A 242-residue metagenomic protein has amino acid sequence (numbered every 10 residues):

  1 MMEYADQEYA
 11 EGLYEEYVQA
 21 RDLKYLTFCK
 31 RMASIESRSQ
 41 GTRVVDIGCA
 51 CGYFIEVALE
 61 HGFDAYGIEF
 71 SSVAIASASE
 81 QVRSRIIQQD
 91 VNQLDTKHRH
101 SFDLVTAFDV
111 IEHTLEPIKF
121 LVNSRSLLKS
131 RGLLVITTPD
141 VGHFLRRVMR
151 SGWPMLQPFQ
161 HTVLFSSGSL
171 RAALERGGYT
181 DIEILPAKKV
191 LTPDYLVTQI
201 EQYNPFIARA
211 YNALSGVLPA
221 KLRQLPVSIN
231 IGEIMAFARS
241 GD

Functional and structural regions predicted by a protein language model:
M1-F108, I118-V122, P186-K189, T198-Q202 (+2 more regions): Conserved N-terminal segment of class I S-adenosyl-L-methionine
E11-V18, H61, A107, L128 (+3 more regions): A near-ubiquitous, low-amplitude feature marking generic local secondary-structure context
R38, Q81, L127, R176-G177: Alpha-helical structural context
T42, R131-G132: Surface-exposed loop/turn positions
D109, H113: A short His-aromatic
L115-S126, L133-G241: S-adenosyl-L-methionine-dependent methyltransferase catalytic module, highlighting the catalytic core
